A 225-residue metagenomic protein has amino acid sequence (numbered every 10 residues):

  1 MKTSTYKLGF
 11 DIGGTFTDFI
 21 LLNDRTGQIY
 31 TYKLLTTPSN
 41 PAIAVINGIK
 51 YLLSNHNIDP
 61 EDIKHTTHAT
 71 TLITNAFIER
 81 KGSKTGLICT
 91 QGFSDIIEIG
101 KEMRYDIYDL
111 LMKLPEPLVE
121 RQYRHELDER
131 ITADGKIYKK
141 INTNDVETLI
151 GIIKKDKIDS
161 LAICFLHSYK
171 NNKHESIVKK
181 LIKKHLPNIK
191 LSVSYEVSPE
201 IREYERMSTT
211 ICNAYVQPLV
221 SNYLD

Functional and structural regions predicted by a protein language model:
M1-D225: N-terminally biased helix-coil "hinge/interface" segments that flank
